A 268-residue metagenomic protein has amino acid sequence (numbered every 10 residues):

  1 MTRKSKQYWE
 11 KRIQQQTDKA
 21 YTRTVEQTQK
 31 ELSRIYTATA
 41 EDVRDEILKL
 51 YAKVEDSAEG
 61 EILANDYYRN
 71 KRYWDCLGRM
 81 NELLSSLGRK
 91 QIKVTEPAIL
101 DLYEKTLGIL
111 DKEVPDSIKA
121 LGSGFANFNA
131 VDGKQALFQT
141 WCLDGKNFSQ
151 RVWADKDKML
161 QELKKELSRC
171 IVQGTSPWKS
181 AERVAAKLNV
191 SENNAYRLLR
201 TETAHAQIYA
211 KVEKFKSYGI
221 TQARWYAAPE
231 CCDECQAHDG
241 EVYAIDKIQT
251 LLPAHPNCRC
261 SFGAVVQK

Functional and structural regions predicted by a protein language model:
M1-A185, K268: N-terminal leader/targeting and assembly helices and adjacent pre-domain segments
A186, V190-K268: Acidic, glycine-rich two-metal-ion catalytic cores of nucleic acid-processing enzymes
